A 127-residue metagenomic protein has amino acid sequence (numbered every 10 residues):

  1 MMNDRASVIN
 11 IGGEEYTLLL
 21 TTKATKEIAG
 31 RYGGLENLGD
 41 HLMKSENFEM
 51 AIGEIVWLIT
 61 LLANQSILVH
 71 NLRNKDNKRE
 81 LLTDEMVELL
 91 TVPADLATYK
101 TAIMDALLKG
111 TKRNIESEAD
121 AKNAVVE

Functional and structural regions predicted by a protein language model:
M1-G12, G30, E36-M50, I67 (+1 more regions): Charged interaction scaffolds used for protein-protein
T21: Residue-level signal for threonine
